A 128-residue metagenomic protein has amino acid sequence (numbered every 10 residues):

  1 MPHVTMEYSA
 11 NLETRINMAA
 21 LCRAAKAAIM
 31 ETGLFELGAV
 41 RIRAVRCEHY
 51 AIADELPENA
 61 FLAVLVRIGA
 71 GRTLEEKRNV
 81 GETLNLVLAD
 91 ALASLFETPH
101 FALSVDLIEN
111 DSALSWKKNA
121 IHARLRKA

Functional and structural regions predicted by a protein language model:
M1-H3, N59-A63, A102: Structural motif
M1-K26, E31-V40, C47-E48, T98 (+2 more regions): N-terminal, polar/charged subdomain of small-to-medium soluble alpha/beta proteins
M6, I42, V64-V66, V105: Preference for bulky hydrophobic residues occupying beta-strand positions in well-ordered beta-sheet regions
L37-F61: Short, solvent-exposed beta-alpha or beta-beta edge segments that form flexible loop/patches at the rim of ligand
V40-I42, A93-S112: A short amphipathic beta-strand at an alpha->beta junction
C47-I52, S104-K117: Glycine-rich beta-strand-turn "strand-cap" elements at beta-sheet edges
D54-L95: Mid-chain, well-packed structural core segment of small domains
L114-A128: Short, low-complexity, polybasic intrinsically disordered segments
